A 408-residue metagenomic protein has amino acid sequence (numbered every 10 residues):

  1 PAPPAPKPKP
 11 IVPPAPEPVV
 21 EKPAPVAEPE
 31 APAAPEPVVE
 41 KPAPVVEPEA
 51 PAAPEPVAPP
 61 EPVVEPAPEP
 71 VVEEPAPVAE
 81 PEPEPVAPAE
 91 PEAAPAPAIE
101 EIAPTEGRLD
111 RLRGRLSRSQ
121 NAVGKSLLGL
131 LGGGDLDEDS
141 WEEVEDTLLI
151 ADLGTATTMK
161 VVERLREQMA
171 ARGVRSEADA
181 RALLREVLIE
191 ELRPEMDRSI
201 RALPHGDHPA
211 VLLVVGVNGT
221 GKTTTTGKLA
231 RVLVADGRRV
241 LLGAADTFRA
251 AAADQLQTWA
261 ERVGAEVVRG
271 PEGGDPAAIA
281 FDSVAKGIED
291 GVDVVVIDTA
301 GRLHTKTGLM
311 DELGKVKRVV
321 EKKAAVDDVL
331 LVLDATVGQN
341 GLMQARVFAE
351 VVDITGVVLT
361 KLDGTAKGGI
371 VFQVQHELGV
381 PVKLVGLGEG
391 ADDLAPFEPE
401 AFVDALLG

Functional and structural regions predicted by a protein language model:
P1-V187: Non-catalytic terminal/linker segments enriched in charged/polar, low-complexity residues
A156-M159, A171, R175-A178, R185-G408: P-loop/Walker A NTP-binding module and the surrounding RecA-like catalytic core of P-loop NTPases
